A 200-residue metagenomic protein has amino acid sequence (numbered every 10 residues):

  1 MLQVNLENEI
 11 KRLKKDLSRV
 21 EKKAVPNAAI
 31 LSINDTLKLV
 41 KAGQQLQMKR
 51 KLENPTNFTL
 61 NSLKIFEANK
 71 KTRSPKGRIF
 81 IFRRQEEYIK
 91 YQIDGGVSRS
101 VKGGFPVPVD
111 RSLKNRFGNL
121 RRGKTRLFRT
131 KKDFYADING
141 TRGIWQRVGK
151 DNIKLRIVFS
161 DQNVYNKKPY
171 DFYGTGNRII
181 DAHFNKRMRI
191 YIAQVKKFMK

Functional and structural regions predicted by a protein language model:
M1-K200: Short, Lys/Arg-rich flexible segments
